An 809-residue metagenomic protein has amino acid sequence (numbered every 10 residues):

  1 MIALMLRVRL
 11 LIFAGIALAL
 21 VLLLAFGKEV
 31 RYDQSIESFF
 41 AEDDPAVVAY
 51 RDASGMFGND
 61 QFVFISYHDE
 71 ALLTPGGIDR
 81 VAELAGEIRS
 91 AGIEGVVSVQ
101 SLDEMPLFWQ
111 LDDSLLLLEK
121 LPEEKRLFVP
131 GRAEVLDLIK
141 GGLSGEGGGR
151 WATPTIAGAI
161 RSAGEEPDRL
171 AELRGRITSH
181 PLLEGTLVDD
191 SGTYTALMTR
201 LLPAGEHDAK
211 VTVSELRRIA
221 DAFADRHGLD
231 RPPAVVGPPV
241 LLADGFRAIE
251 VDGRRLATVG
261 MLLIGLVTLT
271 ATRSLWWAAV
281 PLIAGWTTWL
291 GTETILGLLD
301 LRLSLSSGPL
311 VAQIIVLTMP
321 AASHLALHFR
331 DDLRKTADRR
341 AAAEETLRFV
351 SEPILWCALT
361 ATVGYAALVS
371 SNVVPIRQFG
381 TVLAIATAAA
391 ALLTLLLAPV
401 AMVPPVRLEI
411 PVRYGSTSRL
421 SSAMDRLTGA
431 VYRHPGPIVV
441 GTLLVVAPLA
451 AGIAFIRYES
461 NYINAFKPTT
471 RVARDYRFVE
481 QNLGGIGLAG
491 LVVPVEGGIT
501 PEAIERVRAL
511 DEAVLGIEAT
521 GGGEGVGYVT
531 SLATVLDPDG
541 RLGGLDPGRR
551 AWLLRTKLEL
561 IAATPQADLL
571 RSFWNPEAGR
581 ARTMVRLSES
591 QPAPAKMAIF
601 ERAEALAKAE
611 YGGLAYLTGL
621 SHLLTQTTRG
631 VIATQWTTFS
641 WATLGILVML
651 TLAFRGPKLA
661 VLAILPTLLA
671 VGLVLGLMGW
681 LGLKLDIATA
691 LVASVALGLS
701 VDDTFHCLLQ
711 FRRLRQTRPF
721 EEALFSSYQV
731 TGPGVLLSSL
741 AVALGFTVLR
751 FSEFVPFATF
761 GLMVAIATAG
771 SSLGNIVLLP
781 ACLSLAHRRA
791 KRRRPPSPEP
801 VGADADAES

Functional and structural regions predicted by a protein language model:
M1-A17, E344, L392-V446, Q716 (+1 more regions): Interfacial helix-loop-helix hairpins and adjacent transmembrane helices of multi-pass alpha-helical membrane proteins
L6, E250-L303, S370-V374, T637-G682 (+1 more regions): Interfacial segments of transmembrane alpha-helices in multi-pass membrane proteins
G27-L72, I78, P167, A171-L187 (+7 more regions): Solvent-exposed, non-transmembrane loop/terminal regulatory segments of multi-pass membrane proteins
V48, E94-L201, E215, A243-R247 (+2 more regions): Extracytoplasmic
R51, G55, D79, A157-L275 (+3 more regions): Extracytoplasmic
V267, L296, L355-A398, M402 (+4 more regions): Hydrophobic, glycine/alanine-rich multi-pass transmembrane helices and their short helix-loop junctions in large
L282, A321, R334-S371, Y432 (+5 more regions): Pore- and gate-forming transmembrane helices of large, multi-pass membrane proteins
T292-L408, F751-S752: Hydrophobic alpha-helical segments
